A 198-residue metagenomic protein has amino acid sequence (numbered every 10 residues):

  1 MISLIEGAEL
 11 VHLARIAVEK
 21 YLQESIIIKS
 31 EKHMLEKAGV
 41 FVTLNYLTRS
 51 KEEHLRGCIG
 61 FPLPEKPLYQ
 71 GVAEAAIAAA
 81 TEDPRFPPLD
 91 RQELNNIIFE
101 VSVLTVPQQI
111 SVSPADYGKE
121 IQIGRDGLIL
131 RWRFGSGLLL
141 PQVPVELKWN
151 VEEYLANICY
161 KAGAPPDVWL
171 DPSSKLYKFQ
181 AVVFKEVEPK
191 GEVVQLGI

Functional and structural regions predicted by a protein language model:
M1-I198: Basic nucleic-acid-binding interfaces
